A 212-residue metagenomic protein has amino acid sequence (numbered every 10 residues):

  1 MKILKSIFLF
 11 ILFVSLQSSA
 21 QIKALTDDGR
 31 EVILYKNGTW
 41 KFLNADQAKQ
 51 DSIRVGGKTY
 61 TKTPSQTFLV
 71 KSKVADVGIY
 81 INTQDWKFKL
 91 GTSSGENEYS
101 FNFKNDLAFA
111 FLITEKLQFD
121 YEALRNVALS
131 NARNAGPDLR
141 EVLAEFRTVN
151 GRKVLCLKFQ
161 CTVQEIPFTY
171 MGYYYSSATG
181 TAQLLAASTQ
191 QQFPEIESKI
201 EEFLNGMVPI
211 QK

Functional and structural regions predicted by a protein language model:
M1-K23: Bacterial Sec-dependent N-terminal signal peptides
Q21-K104, L117, D138, S177-A178 (+1 more regions): N-terminal targeting sequences that direct proteins away from the cytosol to non-cytosolic compartments
K23, E31-L34, A110-F111, C156 (+2 more regions): Ordered hydrophobic segments in well-structured contexts
F88, L112, E141-V142: Generic structural motif
G95-N97, N126-S176: Signature of long, low-cysteine stretches enriched in small and polar/charged residues
E96-N126, A182: A short acidic-to-branched-hydrophobic micro-motif
A123, V127, K199-E202: Extracytoplasmic/secreted proteins, especially bacterial periplasmic and envelope-associated proteins
N150-V154, K158-F168, G180-S198, G206: Ser/Thr/Gly/Pro-rich, low-complexity flexible regions
